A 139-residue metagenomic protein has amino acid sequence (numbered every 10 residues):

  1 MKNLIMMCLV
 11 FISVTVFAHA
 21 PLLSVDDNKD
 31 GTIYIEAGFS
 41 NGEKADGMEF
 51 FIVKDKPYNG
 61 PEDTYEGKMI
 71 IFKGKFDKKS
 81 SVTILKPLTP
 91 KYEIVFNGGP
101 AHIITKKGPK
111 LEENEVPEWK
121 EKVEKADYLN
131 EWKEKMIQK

Functional and structural regions predicted by a protein language model:
M1-L4: Positively charged n-region of N-terminal signal peptides that target proteins for export
S13-T15: N-terminal signal peptide c-region/cleavage motif recognized by signal peptidases
A18-G38, K107-P109, N114-K139: Beta-strand-rich domain onsets/edges
T32, G47-E49, K91-E93: Exposed beta-strand and adjacent loop surfaces of beta-rich binding modules that mediate intermolecular recognition
N41-D46: A short beta-turn/strand-edge loop motif at beta-sheet boundaries
E49-K73: Short amphipathic beta-strand segments in non-cytosolic proteins
E66-K86, P90: Glycine-centered loop-to-beta-strand initiation motif
L88-H102: Short, aromatic- and glycine-rich surface loops/edge beta-strands on solvent-exposed regions
